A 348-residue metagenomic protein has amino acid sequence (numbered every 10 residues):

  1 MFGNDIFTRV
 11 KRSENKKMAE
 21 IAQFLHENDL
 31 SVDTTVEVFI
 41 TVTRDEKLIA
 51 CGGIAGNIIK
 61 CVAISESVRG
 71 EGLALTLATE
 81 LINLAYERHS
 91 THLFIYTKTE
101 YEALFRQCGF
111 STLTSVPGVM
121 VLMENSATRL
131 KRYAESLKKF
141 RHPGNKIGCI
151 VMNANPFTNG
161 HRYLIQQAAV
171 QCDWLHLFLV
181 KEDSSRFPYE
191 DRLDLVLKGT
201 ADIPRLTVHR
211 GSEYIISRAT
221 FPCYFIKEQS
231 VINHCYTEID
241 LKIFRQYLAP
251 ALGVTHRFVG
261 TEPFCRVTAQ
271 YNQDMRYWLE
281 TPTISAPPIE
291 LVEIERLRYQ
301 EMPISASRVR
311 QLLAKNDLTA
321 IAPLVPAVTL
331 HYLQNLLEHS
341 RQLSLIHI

Functional and structural regions predicted by a protein language model:
M1-V32, T43: Short amphipathic alpha-helix that is part of the acyltransferase structural core
I21-A22, F39-V42, F94-T97: Short, hydrophobic beta-strand segments that form beta-sheet elements in well-ordered domains
S31-T34, S65-S67, N83, R88 (+1 more regions): RNA-binding accessory domains that recognize and position tRNA/RNA substrates
T41, E46-A63: Conserved beta-strand in the GNAT
V68, G72-E80, G160: Conserved acetyl-CoA pyrophosphate-binding loop and the N-cap/start of the following alpha-helix in GNAT-like
A85-K98: Conserved GNAT acetyl-CoA-binding A-motif
T97, E102-F110, T114-L345: Nucleotidyltransferase catalytic core that binds NTPs
